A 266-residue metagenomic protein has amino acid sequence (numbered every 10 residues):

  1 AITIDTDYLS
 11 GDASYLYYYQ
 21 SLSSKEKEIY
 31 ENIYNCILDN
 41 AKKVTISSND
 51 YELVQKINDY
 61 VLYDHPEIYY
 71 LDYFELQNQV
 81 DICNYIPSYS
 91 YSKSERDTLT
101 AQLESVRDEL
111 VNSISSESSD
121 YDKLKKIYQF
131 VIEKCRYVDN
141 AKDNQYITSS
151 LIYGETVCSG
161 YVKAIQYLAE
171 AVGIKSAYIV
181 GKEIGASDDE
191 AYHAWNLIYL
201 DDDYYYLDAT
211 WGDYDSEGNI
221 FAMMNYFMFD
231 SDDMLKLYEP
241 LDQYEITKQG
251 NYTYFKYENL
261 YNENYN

Functional and structural regions predicted by a protein language model:
A1-S118, L235-N266: N-terminal accessory/pre-domain segments preceding catalytic cores
I4, S21, I33, I152-T156 (+1 more regions): Alpha-helix capping and helix-loop boundary segments enriched in small/acidic/polar residues
Y85, S149-Y153, D203-A209: Short, well-ordered strand-loop elements centered on a beta-strand within folded domains, enriched for acidic residues
K93-S150: Secondary-structure boundary elements
E133-K134, Y146, S150, T156 (+2 more regions): Extracytoplasmic/periplasmic C-terminal soluble domains
V138-T148, E155, S176-S187: Catalytic cysteine-centered active-site loop
G160-M234: Hydrophobic/aromatic-rich core segments of domains that either
